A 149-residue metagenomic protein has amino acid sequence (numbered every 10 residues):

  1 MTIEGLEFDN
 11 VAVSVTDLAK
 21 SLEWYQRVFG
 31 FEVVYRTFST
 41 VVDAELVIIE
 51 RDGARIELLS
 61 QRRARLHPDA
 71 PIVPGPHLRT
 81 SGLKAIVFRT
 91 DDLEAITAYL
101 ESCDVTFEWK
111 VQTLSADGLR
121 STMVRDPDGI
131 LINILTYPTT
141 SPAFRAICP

Functional and structural regions predicted by a protein language model:
M1-F8, E32-V87, T97-R125, Y137-P149: Vicinal oxygen chelate
A12-S14, V87-R89: Short hydrophobic/aromatic beta-strand micro-patches that form the beta-sheet surface supporting nucleotide- or nucleic
S21-Q26, L100, G129: Conserved active-site tyrosine of GNAT-family acetyltransferases
N133-I134: Short glycine-/small-residue motifs
